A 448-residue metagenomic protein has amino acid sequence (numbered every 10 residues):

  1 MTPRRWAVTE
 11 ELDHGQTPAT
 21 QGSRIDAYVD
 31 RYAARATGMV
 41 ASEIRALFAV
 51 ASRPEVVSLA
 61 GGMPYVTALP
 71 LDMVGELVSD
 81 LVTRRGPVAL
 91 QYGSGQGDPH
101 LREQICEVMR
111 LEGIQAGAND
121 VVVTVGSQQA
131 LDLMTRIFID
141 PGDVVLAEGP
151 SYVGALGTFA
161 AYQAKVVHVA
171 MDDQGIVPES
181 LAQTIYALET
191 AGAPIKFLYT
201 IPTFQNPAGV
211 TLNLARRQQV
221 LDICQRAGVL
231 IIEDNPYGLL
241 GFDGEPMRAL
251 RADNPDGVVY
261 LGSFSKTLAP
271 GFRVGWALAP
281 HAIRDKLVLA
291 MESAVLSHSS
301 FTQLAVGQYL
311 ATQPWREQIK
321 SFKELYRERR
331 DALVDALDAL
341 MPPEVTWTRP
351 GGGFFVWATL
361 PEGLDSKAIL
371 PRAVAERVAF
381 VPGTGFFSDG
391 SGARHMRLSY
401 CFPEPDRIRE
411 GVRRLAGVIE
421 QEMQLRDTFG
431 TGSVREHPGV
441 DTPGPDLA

Functional and structural regions predicted by a protein language model:
T2-T20, A375, S388-A448: PLP-dependent enzyme catalytic core of the Aspartate aminotransferase-like
Q21-I25, A34-G126, L133, A311-T312 (+4 more regions): N-terminal small-domain helix-loop-helix segment of the aminotransferase-like
V82-A227, G238-D253, V259, Y326 (+2 more regions): Conserved core of the PLP fold type I
A252, V259-E324, G444: Conserved core segment of the aminotransferase class I/II
R284, V288, A358-R397, P405-D406 (+1 more regions): Conserved C-terminal alpha-helix-loop-beta "cap" of PLP-dependent enzymes that closes/shapes the active-site mouth
G307, E324-V334, V345-T359: Conserved glycine-rich beta-strand-loop-beta hairpin in the small C-terminal domain of fold type I
